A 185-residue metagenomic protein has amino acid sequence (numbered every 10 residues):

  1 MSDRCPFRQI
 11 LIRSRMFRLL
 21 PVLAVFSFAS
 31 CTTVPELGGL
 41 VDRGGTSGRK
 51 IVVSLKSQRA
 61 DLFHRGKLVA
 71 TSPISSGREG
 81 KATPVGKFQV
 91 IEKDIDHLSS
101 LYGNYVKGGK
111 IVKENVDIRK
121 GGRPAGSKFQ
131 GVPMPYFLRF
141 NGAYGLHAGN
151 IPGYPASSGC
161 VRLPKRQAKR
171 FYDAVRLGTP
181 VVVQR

Functional and structural regions predicted by a protein language model:
M1-R13: N-terminal secretory signal peptides that target proteins for export/translocation
D3-C5, C31, P35, D42-G44 (+3 more regions): Exported/periplasmic cell-wall-interacting domains
L20-A29: Bacterial N-terminal signal peptides
G39-F63: Post-signal peptide N-terminal segment of mature Sec-exported envelope proteins
K56-Q58, R65-L68, G77-E79, K93-D96 (+3 more regions): Solvent-exposed coil/turn segments that connect beta secondary-structure elements in extracytoplasmic/periplasmic
H97-N104: Short acidic, Gly/Pro-enriched loop/turn segments at secondary-structure junctions
